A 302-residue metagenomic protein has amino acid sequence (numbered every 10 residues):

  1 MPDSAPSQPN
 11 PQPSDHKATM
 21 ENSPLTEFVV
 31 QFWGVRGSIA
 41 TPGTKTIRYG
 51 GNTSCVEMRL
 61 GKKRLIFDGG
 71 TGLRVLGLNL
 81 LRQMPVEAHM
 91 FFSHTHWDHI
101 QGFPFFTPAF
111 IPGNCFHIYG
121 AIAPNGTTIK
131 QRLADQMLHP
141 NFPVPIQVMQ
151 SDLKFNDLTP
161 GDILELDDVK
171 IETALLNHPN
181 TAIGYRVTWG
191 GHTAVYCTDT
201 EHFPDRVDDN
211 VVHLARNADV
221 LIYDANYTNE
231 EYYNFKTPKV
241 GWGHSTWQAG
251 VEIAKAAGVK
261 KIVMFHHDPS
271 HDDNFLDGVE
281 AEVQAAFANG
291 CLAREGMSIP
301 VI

Functional and structural regions predicted by a protein language model:
P2-V195, F203-R206, V211-V212, D277-I302: Binuclear metal-dependent hydrolase catalytic cores
G37-A40, D199, Y227-Y232: Short regulatory "switch" loops immediately downstream of catalytic or recognition motifs within protein catalytic
F67, S93, T198, Y223-A225 (+1 more regions): Active-site flanking residues adjacent to catalytic metal/cofactor-binding acidic residues
A121, D199, H267-D268: Short strand-loop junctions, especially beta-strand C-caps/beta-turns that link beta-sheets to coils or alpha-helices
F203-E295: Cap/insert and terminal regions of metallo-dependent hydrolase folds
